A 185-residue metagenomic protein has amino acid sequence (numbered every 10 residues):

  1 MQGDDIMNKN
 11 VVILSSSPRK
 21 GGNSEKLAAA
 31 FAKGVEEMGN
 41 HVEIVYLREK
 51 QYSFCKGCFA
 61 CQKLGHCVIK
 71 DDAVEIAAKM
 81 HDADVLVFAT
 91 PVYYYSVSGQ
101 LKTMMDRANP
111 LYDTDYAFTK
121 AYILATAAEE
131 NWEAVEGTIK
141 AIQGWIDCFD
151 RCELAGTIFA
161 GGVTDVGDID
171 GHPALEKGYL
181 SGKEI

Functional and structural regions predicted by a protein language model:
M1-A89, Y95-L111, G167-I185: N-terminal beta1-alpha1-beta2 submodule of the flavodoxin-like/Rossmannoid cofactor-binding fold
V12-L14, E43-V45, Y122-A125, A155-I158: Hydrophobic/aromatic beta-strand patches that form the interior of the parallel beta-sheet core in alpha/beta enzyme
P18, A127-E130, A160-D165: A short, flexible beta-alpha/helix-coil linker loop
V92-Y94, A128-E129: Short glycine-rich anion-binding loops that position phosphate/pyrophosphate groups of nucleotides and phosphorylated
G99-Q100, Y112-G156: Short, glycine-/small-residue-rich phosphate/pyrophosphate-handling segment
I142-V163, I169-H172, Y179, E184-I185: A charged, well-structured terminal subsegment
